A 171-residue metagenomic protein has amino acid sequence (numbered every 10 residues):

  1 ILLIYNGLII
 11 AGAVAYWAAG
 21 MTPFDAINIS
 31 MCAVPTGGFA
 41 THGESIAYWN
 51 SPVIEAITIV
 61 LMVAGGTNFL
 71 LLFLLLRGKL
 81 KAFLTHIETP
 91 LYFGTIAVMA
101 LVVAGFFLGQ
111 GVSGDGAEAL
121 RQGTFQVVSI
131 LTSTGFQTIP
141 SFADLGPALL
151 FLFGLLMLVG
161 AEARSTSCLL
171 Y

Functional and structural regions predicted by a protein language model:
I1-Y171: Membrane-proximal intracellular helices of multi-pass ion channels
